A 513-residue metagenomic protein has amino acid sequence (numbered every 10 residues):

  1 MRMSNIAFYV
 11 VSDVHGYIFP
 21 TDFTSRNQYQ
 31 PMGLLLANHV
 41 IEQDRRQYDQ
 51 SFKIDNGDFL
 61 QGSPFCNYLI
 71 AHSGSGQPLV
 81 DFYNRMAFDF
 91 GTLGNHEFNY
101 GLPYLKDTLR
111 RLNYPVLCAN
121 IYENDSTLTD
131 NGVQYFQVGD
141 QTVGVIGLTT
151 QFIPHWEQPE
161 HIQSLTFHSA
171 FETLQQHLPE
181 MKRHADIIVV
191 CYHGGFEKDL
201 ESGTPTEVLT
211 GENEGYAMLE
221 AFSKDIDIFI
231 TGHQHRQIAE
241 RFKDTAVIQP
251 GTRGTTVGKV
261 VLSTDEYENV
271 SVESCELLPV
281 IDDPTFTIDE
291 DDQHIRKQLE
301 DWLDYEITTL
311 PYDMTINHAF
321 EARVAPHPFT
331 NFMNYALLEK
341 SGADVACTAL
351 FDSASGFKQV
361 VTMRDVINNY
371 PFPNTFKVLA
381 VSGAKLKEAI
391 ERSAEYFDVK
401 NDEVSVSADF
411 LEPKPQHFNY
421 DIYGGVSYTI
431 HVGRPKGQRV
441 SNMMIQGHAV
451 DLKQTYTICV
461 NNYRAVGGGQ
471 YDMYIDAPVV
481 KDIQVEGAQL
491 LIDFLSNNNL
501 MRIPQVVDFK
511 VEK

Functional and structural regions predicted by a protein language model:
M1-D283, V324-A336, K481-E486: Acidic, metal/ion-coordinating pockets
N5-A7, Y17, Q30-M32, L36 (+5 more regions): Feature captures C-terminal
F8-H15, T150-Q151, E300-D313, M363-D365 (+1 more regions): Short, compositionally biased low-complexity segments
P20-R26, P159, T315-R323, P371-T375 (+1 more regions): Glycine- and acidic
D55-G57, A349-F351, V432: A general secondary-structure junction signal
F59, T149-Q151, F351-A354, R464: Short glycine-enriched loops at secondary-structure junctions
T264-T362, V466, L495-K513: A short C-terminal boundary segment appended to hydrolase-like catalytic domains
